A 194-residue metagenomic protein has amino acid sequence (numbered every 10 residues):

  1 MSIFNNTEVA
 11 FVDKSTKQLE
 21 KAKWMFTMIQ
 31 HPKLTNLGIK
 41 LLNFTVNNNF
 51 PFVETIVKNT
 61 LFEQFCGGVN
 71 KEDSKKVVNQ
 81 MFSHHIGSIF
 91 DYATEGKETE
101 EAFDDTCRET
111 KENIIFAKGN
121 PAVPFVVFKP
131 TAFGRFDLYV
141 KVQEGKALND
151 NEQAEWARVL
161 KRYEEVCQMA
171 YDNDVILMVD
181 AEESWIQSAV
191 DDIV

Functional and structural regions predicted by a protein language model:
M1-L177, S188, D192-V194: Alpha/beta catalytic barrel-like cores
E182-Q187: Short acidic, Gly/Ser-rich segments with clustered Asp/Glu that frequently serve as metal-coordination loops in enzyme
